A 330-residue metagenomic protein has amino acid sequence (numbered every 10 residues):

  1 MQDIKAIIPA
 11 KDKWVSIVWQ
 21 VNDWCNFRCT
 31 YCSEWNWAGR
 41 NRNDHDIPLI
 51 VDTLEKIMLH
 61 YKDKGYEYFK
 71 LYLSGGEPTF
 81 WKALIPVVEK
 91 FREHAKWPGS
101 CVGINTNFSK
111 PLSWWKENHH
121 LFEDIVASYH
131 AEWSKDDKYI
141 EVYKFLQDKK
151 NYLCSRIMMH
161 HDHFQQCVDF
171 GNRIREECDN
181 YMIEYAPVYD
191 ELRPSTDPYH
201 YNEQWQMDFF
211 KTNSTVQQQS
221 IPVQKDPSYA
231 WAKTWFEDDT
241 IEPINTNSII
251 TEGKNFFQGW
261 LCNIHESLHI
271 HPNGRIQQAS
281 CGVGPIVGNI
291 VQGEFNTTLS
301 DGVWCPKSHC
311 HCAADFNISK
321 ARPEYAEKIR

Functional and structural regions predicted by a protein language model:
M1-K13, W35, H271-R330: Flexible mid-to-C-terminal extensions adjoining Fe-S/redox cofactors in radical SAM and related proteins
A6-D52, S280: Canonical Radical SAM [4Fe-4S] cluster-binding loop centered on the CxxxCxxC motif and its immediate flanking residues
V18, N22-C25, L71, N255 (+3 more regions): Residue-level signal for mature regions of secreted extracellular proteins and peptides
W24, S33, I57-L59, Y68 (+1 more regions): Glycine-rich short-loop/terminal segments
A38-N41, F80-K82, L112-S113, H163-Q165 (+2 more regions): Short catalytic/ligand-binding loop motif for oxyanion handling, primarily in non-cytosolic enzymes, centered on
L54-L73, W81-E184: Radical SAM/AdoMet-radical enzyme domain recognition
K62-D63, Q258-C262, Q278: Short loop/turn motifs at secondary-structure junctions and domain boundaries
D124, S128-S267, P272-N273: Radical SAM enzyme [4Fe-4S]-AdoMet core and its adjacent flexible, acidic and glycine-rich loops/tails across
